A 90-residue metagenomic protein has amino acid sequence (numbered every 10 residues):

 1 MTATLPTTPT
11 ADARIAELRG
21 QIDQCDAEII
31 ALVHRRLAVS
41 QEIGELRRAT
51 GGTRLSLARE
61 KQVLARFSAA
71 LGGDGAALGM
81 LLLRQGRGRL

Functional and structural regions predicted by a protein language model:
M1-L90: Domain-level signature for soluble enzymes in the chorismate/prephenate branch of the shikimate pathway
